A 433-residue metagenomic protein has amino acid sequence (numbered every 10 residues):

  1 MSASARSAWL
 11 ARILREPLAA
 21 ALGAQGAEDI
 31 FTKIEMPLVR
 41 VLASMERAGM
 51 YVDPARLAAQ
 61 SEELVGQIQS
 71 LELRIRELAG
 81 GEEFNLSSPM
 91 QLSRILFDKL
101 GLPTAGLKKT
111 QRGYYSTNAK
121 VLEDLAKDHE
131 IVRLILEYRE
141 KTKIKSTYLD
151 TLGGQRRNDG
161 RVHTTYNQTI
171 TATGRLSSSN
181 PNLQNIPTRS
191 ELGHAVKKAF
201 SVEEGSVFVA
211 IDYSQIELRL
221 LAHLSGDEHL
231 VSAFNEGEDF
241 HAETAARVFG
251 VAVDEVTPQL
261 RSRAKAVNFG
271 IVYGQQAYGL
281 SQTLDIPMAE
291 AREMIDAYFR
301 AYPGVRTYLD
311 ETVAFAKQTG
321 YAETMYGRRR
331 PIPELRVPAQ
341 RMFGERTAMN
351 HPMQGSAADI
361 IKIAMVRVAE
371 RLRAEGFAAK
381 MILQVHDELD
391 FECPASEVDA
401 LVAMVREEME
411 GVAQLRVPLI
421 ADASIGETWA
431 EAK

Functional and structural regions predicted by a protein language model:
M1-H194, S201, V207, S214-E217 (+5 more regions): Conserved "right-hand" nucleotidyltransferase catalytic core of DNA-directed polymerases
S7, E217, G237, H241 (+2 more regions): Hydrophobic (often cysteine-bearing) scaffold residues that line and stabilize catalytic clefts of nucleotide/cofactor
E46, M50, Q69, R76 (+20 more regions): Hydrophobic alpha-helix feature that most strongly marks membrane-spanning transmembrane helices and their immediate
R47, R157-D159, H163-T164, Q168-T171 (+6 more regions): Conserved catalytic core of nucleic-acid polymerases
G66, S70-L73, E77-E130, R300-R346 (+2 more regions): C-terminal polymerase-core module
F84-S87, K380-V385: Short beta-strand
K197-L221, H229-K265: Conserved catalytic alpha/beta cores of large enzymes that bind or transform nucleotide phosphates and polynucleotides
Y213, D387-L389, A421-A423: A structural signal for short, well-ordered beta-strand segments
